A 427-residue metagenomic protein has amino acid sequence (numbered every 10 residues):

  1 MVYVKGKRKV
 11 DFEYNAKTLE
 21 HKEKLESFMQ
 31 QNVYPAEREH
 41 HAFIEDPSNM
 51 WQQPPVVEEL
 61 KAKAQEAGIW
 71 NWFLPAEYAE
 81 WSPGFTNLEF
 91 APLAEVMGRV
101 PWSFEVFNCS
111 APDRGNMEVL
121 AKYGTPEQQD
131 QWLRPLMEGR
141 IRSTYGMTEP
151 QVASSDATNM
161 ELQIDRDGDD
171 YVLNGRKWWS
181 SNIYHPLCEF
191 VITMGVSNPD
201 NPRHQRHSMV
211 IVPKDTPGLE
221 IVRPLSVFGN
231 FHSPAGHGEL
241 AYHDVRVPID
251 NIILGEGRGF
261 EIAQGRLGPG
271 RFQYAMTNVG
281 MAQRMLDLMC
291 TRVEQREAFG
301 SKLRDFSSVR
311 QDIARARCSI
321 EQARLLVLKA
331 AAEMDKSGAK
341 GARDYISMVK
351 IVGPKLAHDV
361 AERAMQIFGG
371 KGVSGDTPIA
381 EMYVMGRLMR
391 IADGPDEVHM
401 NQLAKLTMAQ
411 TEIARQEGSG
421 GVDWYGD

Functional and structural regions predicted by a protein language model:
V2-P101, C109-S110, Y123-Q128, P135-R140 (+4 more regions): Alpha-helical interface subdomain recognition
S110-M117: Short, conserved phosphate-binding/catalytic loop or strand-edge motifs used in phosphoryl-/nucleotidyl-transfer
M117-Y123, D130, Y145-G146, D200: Flexible, glycine-rich active-site loops centered on histidine and acidic residues that chelate a metal or position
G139-T148, T193: A short, Trp-centered hydrophobic/proline-enriched beta-strand micro-motif
Q151-S155, N182-P186, P199-N201, F228-G236: Short Gly/Pro-enriched turn/cap motifs at secondary-structure boundaries
N159, P217-R246: Flexible, small-/acidic-enriched active-site or ligand-binding loops
D169-D170, N174-V222: A short core secondary-structure module
I221, N251-E256: Cytochrome P450 core scaffold surrounding the K-helix E-X-X-R motif and the conserved "meander" helix-loop region
